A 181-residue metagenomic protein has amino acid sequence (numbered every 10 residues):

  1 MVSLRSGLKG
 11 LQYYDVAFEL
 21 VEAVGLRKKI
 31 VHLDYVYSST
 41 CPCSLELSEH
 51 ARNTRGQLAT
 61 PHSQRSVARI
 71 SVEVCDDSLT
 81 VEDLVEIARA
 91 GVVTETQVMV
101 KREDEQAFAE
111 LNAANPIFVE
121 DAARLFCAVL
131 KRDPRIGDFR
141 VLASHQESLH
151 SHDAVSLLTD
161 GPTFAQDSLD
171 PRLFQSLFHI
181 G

Functional and structural regions predicted by a protein language model:
M1-G181: N-terminal intrinsically disordered, cationic/polar leader segments that include organellar targeting peptides
